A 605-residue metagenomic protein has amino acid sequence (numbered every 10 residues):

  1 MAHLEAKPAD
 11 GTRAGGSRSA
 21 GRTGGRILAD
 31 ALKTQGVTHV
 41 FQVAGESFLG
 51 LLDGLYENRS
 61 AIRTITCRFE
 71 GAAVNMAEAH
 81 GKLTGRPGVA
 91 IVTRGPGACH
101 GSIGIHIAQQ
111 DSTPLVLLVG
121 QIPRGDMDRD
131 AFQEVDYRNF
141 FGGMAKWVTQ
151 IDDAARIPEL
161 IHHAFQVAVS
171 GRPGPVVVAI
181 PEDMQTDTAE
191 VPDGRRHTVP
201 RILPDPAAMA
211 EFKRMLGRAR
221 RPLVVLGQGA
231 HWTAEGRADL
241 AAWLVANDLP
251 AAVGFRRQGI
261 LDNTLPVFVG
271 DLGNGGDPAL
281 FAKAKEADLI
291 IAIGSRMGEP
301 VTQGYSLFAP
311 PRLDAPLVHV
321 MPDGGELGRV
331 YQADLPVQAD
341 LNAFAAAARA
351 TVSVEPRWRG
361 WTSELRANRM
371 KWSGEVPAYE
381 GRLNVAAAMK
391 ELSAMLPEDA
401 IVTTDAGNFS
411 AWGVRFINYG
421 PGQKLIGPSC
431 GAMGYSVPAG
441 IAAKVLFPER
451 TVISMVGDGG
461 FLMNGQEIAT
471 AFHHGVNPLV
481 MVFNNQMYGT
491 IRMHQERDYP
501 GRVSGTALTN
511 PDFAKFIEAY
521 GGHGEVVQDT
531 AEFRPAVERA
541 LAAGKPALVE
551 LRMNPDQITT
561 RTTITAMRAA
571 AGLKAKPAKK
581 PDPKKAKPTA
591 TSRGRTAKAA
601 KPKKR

Functional and structural regions predicted by a protein language model:
A2-S19, A155, V191-D193, R214 (+5 more regions): Phosphate/pyrophosphate-binding active-site segments
A2-V354, G360, M395-E398, T470 (+4 more regions): N-terminal alpha/beta PP-like core and its mobile active-site loop of ThDP/TPP-dependent enzymes
G25-A29, K33-Q35, E46, L51-Y56 (+3 more regions): Active-site diphosphate/adenylate-binding microenvironment
Q42-G45, T64-N75, A90-G97, D152-D153 (+6 more regions): Active-site nucleophile and cofactor-binding loops and adjacent substrate-binding regions of central metabolic enzymes
L118, M127-Q133, G275, F281-A284 (+5 more regions): Thiamine diphosphate
E182, S295, A406, N485 (+1 more regions): Residues immediately flanking
M184-T186, N408-S410, P555: Active-site/binding-pocket entry motifs
G227-W232, A378, G457-G459: Conserved short loop/turn motifs at secondary-structure junctions
